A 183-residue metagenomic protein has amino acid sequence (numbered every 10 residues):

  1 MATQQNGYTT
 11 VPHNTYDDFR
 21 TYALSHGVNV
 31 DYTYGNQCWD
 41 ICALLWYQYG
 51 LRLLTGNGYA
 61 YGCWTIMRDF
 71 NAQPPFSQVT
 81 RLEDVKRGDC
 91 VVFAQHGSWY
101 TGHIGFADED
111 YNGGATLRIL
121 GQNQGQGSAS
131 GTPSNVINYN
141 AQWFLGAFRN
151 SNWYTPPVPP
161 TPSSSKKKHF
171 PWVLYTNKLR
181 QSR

Functional and structural regions predicted by a protein language model:
M1-R183: Extracellular cell-wall/glycan-interacting regions and their flexible linkers
